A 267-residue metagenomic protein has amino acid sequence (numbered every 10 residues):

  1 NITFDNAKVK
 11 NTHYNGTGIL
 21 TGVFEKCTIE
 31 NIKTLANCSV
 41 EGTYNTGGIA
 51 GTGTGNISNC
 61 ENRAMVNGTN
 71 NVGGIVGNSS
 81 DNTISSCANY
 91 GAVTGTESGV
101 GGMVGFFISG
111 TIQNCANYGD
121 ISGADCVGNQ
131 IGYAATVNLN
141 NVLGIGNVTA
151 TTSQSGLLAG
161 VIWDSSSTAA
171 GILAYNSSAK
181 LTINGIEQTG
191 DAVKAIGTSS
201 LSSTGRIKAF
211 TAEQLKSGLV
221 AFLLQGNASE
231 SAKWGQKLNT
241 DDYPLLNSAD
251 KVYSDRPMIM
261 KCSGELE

Functional and structural regions predicted by a protein language model:
N1-E267: Predominantly extracellular beta-rich ligand-binding scaffolds that present long acidic/polar faces for carbohydrate
